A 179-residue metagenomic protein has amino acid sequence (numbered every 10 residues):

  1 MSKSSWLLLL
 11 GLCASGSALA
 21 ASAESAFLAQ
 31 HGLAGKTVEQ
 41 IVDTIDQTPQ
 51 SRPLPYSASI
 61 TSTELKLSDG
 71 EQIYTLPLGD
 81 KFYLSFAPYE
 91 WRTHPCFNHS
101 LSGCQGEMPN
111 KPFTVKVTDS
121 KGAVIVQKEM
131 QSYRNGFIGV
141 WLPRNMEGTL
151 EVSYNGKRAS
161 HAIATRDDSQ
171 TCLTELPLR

Functional and structural regions predicted by a protein language model:
M1-L7: Bacterial N-terminal signal peptides that target proteins for export
S15-A20: N-terminal signal peptide c-region/cleavage motif recognized by signal peptidases
A21-L84, H94-S100: Terminal, intrinsically disordered low-complexity segments enriched in charged/polar and proline residues
L76, F82-Y89, D167-R179: Extracellular beta-sheet/turn segments enriched in Thr/Pro/Gly and aliphatic residues
D80-V124: Mature extracytoplasmic domains of secretory-pathway proteins
G122-N135: Short, acidic Ser/Thr/Gly-rich low-complexity loop/linker segments typical of extracellular and cell-surface proteins
S132-V140, L150: Glycine-centered loop-to-beta-strand initiation motif
M146-Y154: A short, solvent-exposed beta-strand micro-motif common in secreted/extracellular proteins
